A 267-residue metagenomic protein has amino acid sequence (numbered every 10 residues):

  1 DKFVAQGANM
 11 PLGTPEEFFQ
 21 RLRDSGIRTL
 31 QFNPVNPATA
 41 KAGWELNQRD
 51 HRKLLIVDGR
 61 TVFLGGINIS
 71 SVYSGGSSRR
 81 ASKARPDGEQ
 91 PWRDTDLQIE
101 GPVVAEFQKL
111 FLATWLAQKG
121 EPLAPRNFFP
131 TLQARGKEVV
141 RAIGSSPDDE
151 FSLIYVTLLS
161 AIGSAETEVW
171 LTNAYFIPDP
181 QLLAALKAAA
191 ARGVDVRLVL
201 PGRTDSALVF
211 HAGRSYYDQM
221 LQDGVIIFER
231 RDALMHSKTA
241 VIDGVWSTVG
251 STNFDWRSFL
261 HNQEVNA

Functional and structural regions predicted by a protein language model:
D1-A267: Charged, low-complexity intrinsically disordered terminal segments
